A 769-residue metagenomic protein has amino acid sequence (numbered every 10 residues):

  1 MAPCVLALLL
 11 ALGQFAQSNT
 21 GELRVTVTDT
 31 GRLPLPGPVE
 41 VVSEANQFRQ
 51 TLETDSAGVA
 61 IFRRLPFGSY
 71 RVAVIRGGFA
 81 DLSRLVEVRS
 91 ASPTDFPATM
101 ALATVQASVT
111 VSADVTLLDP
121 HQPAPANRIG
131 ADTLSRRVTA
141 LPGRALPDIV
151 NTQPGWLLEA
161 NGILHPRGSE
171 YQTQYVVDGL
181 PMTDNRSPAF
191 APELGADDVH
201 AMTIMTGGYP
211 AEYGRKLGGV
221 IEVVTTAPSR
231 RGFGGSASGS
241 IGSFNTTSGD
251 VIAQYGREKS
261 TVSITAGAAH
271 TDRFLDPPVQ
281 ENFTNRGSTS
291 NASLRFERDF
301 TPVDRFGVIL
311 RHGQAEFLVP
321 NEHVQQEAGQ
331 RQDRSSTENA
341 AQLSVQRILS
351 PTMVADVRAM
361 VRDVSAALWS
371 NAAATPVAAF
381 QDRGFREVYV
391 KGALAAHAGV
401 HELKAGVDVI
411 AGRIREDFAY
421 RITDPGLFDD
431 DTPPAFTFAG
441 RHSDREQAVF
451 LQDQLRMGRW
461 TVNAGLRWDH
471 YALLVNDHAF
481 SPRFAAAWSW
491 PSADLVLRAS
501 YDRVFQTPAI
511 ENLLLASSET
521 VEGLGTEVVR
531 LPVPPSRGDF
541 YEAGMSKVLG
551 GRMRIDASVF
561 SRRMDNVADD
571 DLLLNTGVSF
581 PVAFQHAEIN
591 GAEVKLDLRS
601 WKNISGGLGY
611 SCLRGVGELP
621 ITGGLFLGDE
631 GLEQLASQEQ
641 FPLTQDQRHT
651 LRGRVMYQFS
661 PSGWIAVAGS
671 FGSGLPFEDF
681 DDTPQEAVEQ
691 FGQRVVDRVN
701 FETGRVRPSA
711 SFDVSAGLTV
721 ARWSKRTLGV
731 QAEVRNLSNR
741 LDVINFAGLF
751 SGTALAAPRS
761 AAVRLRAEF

Functional and structural regions predicted by a protein language model:
L10-N127, P181-T183, D197: Periplasm-facing N-terminal accessory domains of Gram-negative outer-membrane beta-barrel systems
F79-A80, R84-P97, A107-P210, R215 (+5 more regions): Periplasmic N-terminal accessory/gating domains of Gram-negative outer-membrane beta-barrel systems
I241-H270, Q280-F317, D333-V354, A398-G399 (+1 more regions): Transmembrane beta-barrel wall of Gram-negative outer-membrane proteins
E297-A315, S335-N476, D556-V559: Face-selective signature of the C-terminal outer-membrane beta-barrel domain
E316, H323, S365-A367, R415-I422 (+8 more regions): Surface-exposed extracellular loop regions of Gram-negative outer-membrane beta-barrel proteins, predominantly
D356-M360, A366-L368, S489, P532-N590 (+2 more regions): Membrane-embedded beta-barrel scaffold of Gram-negative outer-membrane proteins
R456-T461, V559-R563, V582-D681: Gram-negative outer-membrane beta-barrel transporters
S662, S670-G692, V706-S711, G717-F769: C-terminal beta-signal and adjacent terminal beta-strands/loops of Gram-negative outer-membrane beta-barrel proteins
